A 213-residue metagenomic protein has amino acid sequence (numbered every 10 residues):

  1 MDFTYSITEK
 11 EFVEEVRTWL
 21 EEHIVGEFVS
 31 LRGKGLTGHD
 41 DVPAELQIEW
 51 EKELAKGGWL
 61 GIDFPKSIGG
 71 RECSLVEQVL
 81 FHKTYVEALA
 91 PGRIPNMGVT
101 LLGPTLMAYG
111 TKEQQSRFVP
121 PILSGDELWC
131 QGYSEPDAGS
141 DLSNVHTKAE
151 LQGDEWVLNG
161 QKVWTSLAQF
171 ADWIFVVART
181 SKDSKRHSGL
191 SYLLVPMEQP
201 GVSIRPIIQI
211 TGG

Functional and structural regions predicted by a protein language model:
M1-N96, R117-S124: Amphipathic, small/basic residue-rich leader segments at the start of a protein or domain
F3-Y5, E11, G201-G213: Glycine-rich beta->alpha junctions and the first turn(s) of the following alpha-helix
I94-E113, G139: N-terminal glycine-rich flavin-associated loop
G125-Y133: A short, Trp-centered hydrophobic/proline-enriched beta-strand micro-motif
A138-G139, V163-A168, G213: Glycine-rich phosphate/pyrophosphate-binding beta-alpha loops
S140-D141, W156: Hydrophobic, small-residue-rich alpha-helical packing segments that form membrane-like cores
T147-E150: A structural signal for short hydrophobic beta-strand segments in well-ordered beta-sheet cores
E155, N159-R205: A short core secondary-structure module
